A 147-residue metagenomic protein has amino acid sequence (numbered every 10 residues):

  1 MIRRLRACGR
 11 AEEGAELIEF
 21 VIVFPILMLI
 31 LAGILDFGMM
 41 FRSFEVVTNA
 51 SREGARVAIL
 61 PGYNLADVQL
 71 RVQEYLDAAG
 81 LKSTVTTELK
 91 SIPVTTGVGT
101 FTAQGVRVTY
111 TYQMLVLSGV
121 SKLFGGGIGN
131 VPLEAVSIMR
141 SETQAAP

Functional and structural regions predicted by a protein language model:
M1-L76: Alpha-helical assembly-interface signal, strongest on the long, hydrophobic N-terminal helix that forms
I2-R3, R52, R56-P147: Short, conserved structural patches
